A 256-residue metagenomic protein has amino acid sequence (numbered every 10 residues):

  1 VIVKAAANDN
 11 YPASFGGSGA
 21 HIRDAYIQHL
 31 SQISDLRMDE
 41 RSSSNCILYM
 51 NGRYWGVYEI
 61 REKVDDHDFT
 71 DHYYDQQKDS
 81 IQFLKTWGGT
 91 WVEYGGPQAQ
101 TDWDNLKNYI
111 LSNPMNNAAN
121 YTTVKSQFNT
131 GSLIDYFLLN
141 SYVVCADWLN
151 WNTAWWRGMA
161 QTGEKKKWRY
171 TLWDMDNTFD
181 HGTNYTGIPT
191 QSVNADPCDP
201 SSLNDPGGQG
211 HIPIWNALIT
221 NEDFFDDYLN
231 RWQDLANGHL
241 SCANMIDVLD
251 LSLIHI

Functional and structural regions predicted by a protein language model:
V1-A20, R53, E59-C145: ATP-dependent phospho-/nucleotidyl transfer catalytic cores
I22-R37: Zn2+-dependent metallopeptidase catalytic core
A25-H29, D104, G131, D135 (+2 more regions): Solvent-exposed, polar/charged alpha-helical surfaces in well-ordered, non-transmembrane soluble domains, broadly
I33-L48: Short, well-structured beta-strand/strand-turn elements
L36, T130, E164-W168, D223-F224: Loop/turn elements at helix/coil->beta-strand transitions in domains of secreted/extracellular proteins
V57, R61, L149-P206: Catalytic activation segment of kinase domains across protein kinase-like and atypical kinase folds
S126, H181-S252: Hydrophobic, secondary-structure "cap" segments at the distal end of domains
I254-I256: Conserved small/polar residues in nucleotide/adenosyl-binding loops
